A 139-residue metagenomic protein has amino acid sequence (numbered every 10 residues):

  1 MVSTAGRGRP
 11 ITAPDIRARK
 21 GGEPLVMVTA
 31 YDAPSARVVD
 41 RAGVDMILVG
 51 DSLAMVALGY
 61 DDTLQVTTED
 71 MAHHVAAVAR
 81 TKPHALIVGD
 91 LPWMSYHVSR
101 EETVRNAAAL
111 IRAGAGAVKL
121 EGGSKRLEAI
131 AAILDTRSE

Functional and structural regions predicted by a protein language model:
V2-E139: Alpha/beta enzyme core
